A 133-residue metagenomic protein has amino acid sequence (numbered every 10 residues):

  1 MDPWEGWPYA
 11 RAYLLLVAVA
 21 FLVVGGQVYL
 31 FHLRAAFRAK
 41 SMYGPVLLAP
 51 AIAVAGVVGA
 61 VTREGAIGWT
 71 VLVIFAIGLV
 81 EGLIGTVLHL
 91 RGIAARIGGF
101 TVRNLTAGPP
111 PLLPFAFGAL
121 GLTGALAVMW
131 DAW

Functional and structural regions predicted by a protein language model:
M1-P8, W133: Short, strongly hydrophobic alpha-helical membrane anchors
E5-Y13, Y29-A49: Transmembrane alpha-helix entry/boundary detector in multi-pass membrane proteins
Y9-L15, A66-L79: Interfacial segments of alpha-helical transmembrane regions
V17-V28, A49-G59, F75-H89, G121-A125: Helical transmembrane-bundle signal
V28-R34, G59-T62, M129-W133: Juxtamembrane "helix-exit" motif on the non-cytosolic side of transmembrane helices
S41-P50, L72-F75, L105-G118: Alpha-helical transmembrane segments of polytopic membrane proteins
A60-W69, V87-G108: Membrane-helix boundary connector in multi-pass membrane proteins
G99-W133: Alpha-helical membrane-associated segments of multi-pass integral membrane proteins
